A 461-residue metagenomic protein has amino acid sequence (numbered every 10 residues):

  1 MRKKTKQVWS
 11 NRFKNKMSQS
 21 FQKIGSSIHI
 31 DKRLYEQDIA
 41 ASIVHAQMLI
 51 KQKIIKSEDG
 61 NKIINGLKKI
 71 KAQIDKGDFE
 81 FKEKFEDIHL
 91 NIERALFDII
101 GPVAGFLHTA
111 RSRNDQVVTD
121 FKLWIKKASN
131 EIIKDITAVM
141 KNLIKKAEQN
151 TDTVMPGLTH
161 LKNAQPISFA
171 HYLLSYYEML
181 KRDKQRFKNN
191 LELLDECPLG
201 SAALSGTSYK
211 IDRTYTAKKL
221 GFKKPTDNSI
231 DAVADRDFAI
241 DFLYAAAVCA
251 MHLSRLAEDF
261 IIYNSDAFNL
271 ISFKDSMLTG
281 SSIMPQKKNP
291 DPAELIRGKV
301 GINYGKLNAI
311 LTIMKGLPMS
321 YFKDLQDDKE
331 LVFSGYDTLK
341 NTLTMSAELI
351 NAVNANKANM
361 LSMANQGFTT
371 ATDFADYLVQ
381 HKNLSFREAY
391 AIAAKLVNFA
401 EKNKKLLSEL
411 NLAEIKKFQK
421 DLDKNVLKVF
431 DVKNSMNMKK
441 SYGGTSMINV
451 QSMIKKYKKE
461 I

Functional and structural regions predicted by a protein language model:
R2-A41, P102-V103, M284-I461: Glycine-rich cofactor/substrate-binding loops
R2-G206, I211-A217, K224, S276-G280 (+2 more regions): A helix-coil-helix interface module used to build multimeric assemblies and to scaffold catalytic/cofactor sites
S42, H89, E93, A239-F242 (+2 more regions): Short runs of predominantly hydrophobic/aromatic residues within well-ordered alpha helices that form helix-helix
H45, G66-Q73, A95, I99 (+15 more regions): Generic, well-ordered alpha-helical scaffold segments in large soluble proteins
H45-I55, H171, I240-V248, D373-N383: Short, well-ordered beta-strand elements within core beta-sheets of diverse protein domains
I50, I74, A147, L256 (+3 more regions): Hydrophobic residues in alpha-helical segments
I54-I55, F79, F268-N269, L384 (+1 more regions): Conserved hydrophobic residue
I125, I133-K134, E148, P156 (+5 more regions): Charged, flexible cofactor/metal-binding loops and thiol motifs
